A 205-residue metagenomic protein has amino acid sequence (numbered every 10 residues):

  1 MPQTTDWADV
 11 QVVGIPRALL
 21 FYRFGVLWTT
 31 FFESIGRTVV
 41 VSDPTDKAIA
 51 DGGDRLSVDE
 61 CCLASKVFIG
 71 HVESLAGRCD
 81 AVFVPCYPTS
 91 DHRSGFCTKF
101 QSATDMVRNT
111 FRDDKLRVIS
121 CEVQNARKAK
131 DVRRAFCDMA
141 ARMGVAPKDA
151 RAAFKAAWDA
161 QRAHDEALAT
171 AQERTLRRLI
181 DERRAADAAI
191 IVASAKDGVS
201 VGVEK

Functional and structural regions predicted by a protein language model:
M1-K205: An N-terminal assembly and electron-transfer interface module characteristic of large anaerobic redox and radical
